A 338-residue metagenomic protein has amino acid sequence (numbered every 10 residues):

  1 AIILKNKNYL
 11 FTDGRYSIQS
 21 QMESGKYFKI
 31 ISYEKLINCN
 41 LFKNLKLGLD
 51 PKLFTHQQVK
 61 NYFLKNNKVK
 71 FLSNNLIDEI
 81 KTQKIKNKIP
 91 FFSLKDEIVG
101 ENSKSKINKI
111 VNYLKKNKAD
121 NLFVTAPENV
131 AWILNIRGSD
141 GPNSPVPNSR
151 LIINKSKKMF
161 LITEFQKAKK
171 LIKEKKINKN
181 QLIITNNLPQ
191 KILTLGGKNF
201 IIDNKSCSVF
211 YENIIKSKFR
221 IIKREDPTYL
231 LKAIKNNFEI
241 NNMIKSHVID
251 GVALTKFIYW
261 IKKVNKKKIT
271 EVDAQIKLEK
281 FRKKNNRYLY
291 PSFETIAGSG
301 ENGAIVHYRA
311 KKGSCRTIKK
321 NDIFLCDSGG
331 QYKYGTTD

Functional and structural regions predicted by a protein language model:
I2-D338: Active-site neighborhoods and metal-handling regions in enzymes and metal-associated proteins
